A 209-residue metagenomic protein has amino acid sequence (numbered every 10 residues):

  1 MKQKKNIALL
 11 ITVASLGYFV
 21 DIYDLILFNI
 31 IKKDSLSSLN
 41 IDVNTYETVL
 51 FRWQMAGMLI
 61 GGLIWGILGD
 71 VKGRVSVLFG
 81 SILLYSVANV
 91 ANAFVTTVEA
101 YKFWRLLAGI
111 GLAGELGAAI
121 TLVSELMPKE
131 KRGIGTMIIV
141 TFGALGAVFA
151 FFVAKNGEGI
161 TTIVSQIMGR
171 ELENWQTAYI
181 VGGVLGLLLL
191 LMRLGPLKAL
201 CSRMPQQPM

Functional and structural regions predicted by a protein language model:
M1-M209: Transmembrane-helix signature of 12-pass secondary carriers
